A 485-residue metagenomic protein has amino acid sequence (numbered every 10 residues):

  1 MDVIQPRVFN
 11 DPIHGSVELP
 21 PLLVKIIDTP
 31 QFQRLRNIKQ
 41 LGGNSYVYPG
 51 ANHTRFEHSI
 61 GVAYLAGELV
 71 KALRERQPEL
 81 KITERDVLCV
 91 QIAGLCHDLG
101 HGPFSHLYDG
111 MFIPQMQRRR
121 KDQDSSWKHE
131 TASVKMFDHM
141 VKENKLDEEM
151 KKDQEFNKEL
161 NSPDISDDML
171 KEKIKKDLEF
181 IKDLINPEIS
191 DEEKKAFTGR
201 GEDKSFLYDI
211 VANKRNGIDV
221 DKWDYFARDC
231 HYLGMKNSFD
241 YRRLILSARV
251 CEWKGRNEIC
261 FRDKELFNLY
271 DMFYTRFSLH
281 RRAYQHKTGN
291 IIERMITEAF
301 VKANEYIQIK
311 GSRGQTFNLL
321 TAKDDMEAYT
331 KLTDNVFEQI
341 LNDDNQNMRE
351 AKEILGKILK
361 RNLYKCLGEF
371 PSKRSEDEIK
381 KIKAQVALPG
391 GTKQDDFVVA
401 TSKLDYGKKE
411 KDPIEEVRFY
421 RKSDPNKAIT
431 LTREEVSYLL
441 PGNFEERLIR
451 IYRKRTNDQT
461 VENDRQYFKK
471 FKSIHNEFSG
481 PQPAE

Functional and structural regions predicted by a protein language model:
M1-I92, G100-F370: Sequence-structural signature of the catalytic-core scaffold of metal-dependent phosphohydrolases that act on
A283, T288, T297, I307-E485: Terminal helices and disordered tails flanking the catalytic cores of nucleotide-processing hydrolases
